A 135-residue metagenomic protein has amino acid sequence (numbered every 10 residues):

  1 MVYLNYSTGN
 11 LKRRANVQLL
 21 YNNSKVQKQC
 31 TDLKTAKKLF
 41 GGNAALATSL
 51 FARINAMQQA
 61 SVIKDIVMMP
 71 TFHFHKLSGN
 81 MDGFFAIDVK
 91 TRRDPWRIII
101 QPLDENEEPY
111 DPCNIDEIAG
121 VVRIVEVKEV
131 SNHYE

Functional and structural regions predicted by a protein language model:
M1-N55: Arg/Lys-rich, positively charged N-terminal/basic patches that mediate binding to nucleic acids
N10-A15, V89-E135: Enriched for short, Lys/Arg-rich terminal
G42-S49, D65, M69, M81 (+1 more regions): Generic, well-ordered alpha-helical segments
R53, H73, M81-F85, W96 (+1 more regions): A generic structural signal for short beta-strands and their flanking turns/coil linkers
N55-S61: Acidic, glycine-rich loop-and-strand cores that form catalytic or ligand-binding grooves in diverse globular domains
V62-A86: A short, surface-exposed loop/turn module that caps and links secondary-structure elements
